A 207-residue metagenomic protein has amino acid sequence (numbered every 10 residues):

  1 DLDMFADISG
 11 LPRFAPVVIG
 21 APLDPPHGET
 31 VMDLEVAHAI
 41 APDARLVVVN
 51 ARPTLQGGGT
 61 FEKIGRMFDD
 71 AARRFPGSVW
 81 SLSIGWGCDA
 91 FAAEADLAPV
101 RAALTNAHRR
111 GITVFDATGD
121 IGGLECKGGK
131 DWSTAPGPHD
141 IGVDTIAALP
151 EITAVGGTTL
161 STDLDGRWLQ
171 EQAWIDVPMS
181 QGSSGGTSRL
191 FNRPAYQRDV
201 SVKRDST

Functional and structural regions predicted by a protein language model:
D1-G157, M179-T207: Substrate-binding/charge-relay-adjacent region of secreted/lumenal peptidase catalytic domains
I152, T162-W168: Predominantly extracellular beta-rich ligand-binding scaffolds that present long acidic/polar faces for carbohydrate
W168-S180: Extended ligand-binding clefts on enzyme/binding-domain cores
